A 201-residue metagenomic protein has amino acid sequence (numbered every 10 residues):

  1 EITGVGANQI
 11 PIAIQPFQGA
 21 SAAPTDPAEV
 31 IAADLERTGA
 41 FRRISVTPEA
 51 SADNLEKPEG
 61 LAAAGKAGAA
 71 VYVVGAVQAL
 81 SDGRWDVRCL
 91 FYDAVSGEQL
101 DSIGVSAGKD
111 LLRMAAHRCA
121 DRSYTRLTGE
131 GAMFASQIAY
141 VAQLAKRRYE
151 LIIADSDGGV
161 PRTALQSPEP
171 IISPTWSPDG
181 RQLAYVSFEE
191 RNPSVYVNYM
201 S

Functional and structural regions predicted by a protein language model:
T3-A62, V73-Q78: Short beta-strand->alpha-helix linker/helix-N-cap micro-motif that forms a surface specificity/interaction loop
N8-A13, P27, I31, R37-G39 (+5 more regions): Envelope-exposed proteins and targeting segments
E56-R122: Amphipathic beta-strand/beta-sheet edge segments enriched in Tyr/Trp
D82-D86, K146-I152, R191-V197: Structural motif
E130-F134, P178-D179: Residue-level detector of Asp-centered blade-edge/turn motifs that repeat once per structural unit in beta-propeller
I138, G180-A184: Hydrophobic beta-strand positions that form the internal "hydrophobic ladder" of WD40/Gbeta-like beta-propeller blades
D155-I172, N198-S201: Multi-bladed beta-propeller domains
